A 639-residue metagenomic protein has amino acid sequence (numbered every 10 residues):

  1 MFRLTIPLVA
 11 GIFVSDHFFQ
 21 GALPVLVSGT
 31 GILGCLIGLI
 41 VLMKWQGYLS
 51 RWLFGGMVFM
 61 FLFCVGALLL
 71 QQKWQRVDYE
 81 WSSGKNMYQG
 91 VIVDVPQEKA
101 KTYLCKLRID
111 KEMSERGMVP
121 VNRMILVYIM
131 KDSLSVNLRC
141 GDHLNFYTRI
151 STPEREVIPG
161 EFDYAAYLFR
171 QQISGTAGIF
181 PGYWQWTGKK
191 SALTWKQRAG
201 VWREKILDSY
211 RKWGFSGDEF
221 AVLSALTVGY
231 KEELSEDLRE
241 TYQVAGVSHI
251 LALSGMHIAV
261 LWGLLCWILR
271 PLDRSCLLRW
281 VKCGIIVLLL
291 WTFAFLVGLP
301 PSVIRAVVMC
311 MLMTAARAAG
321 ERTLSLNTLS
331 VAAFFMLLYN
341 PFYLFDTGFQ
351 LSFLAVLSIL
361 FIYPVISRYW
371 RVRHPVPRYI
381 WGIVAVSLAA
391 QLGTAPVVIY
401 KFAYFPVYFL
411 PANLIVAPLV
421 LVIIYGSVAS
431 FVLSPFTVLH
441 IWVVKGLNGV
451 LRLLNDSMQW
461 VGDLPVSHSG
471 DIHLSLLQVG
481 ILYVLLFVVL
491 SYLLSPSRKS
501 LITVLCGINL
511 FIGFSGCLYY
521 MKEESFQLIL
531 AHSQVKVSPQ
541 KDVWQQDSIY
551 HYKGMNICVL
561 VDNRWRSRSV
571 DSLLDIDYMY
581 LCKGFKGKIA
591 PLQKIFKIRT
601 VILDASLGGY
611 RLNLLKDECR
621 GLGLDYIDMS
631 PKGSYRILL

Functional and structural regions predicted by a protein language model:
M1-F18, A316-R317, Y425, A429-N455: Hydrophobic alpha-helical segments
M1-S83, I179, R305, G480 (+1 more regions): N-terminal leader/targeting segments
R3, G11, M43-L49, A177 (+4 more regions): Hydrophobic alpha-helical transmembrane segments in multi-pass membrane proteins
G11, G90, T148, L226 (+7 more regions): Divalent metal-coordination and catalytic microenvironments
P24-C35, L351-S352, N413-L419, S475-G480: Alpha-helical transmembrane segments of polytopic membrane proteins
G47-F54, F59-H249, W565-S569, P591 (+3 more regions): Membrane-interface helix/helix-cap signal primarily in integral membrane proteins
S133-L138, D142-R149, Y167, P375 (+1 more regions): Non-globular, low-confidence helical/coil segments that flank catalytic cores
R198, K205, S209, Y379 (+9 more regions): Low-complexity, intrinsically disordered, cysteine-poor segments enriched in small/polar and charged residues
